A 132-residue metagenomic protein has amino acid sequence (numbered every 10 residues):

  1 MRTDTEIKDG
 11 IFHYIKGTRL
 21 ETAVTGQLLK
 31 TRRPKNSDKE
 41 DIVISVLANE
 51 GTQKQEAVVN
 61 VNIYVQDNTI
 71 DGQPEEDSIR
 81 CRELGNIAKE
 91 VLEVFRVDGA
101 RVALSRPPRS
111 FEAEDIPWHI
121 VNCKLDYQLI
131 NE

Functional and structural regions predicted by a protein language model:
M1-A23, S45-E132: Charged, amphipathic alpha-helical segments and their flanking helix caps
Q27-D38: Short acidic low-complexity segments
N36-V46: A short, hydrophobic beta-strand-centered structural micro-motif
